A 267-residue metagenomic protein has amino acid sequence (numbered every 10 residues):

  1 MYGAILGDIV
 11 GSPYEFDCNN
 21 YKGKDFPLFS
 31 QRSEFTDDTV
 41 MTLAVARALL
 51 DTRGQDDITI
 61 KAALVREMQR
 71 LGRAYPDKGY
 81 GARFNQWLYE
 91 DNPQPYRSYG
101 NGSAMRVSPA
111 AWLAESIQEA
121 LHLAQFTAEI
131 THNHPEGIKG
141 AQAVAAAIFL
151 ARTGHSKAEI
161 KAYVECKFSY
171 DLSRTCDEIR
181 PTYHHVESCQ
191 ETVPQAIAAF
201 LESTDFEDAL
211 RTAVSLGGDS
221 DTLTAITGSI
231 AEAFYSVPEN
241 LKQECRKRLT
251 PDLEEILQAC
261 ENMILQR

Functional and structural regions predicted by a protein language model:
M1-R267: Structured, active/binding-site neighborhoods that engage oxygen-rich ligands
